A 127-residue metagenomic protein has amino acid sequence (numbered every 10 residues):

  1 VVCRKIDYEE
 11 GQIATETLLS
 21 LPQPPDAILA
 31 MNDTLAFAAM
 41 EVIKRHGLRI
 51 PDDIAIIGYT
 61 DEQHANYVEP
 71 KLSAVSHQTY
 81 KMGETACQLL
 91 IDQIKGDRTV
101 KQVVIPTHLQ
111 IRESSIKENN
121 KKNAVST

Functional and structural regions predicted by a protein language model:
V1-E9: Short beta-strand elements in bilobed, periplasmic/extracellular small-molecule ligand-binding domains
A14-A124: Flexible loop/turn connectors
T127: Short, cationic low-complexity segments
